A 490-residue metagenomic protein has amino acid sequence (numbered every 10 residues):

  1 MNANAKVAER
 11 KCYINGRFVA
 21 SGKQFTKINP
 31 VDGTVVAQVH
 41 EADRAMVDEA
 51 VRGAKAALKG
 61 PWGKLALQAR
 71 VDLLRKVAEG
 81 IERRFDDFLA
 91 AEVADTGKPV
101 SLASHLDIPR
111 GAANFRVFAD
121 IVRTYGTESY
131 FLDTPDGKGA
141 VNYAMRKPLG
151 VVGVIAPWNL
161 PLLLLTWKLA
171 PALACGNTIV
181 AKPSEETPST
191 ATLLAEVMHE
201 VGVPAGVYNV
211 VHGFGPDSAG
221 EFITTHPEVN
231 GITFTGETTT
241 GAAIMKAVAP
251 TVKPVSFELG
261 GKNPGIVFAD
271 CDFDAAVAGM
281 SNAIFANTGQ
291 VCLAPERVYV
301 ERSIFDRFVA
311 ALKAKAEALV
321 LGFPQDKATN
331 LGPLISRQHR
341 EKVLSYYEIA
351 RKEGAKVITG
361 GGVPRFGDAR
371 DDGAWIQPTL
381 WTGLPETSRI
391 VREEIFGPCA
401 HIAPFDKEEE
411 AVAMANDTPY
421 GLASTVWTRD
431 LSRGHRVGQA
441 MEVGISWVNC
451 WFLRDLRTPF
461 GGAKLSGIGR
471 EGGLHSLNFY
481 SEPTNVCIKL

Functional and structural regions predicted by a protein language model:
M1-A140, I335: N-terminal Rossmann-like NAD(P)+-binding subdomain of aldehyde/semialdehyde dehydrogenases
V7, G231, T239-P385, V448: ALDH superfamily catalytic-core signature
P30-V31, R44-V47, L67, F85 (+4 more regions): Residues at or immediately preceding the N-termini of alpha-helices
D32-Q38, V229, I266, V320 (+3 more regions): Conserved C-terminal structural/oligomerization subdomain of aldehyde/semialdehyde dehydrogenase
G33, R70, E92, G176 (+8 more regions): Residue-level signal for inorganic ion chemistry
V35-A42, K59-G63, G153-V154, G265-F268 (+5 more regions): Short, well-ordered beta-strand elements within core beta-sheets of diverse protein domains
L58, W62, A78-F85, L89 (+18 more regions): Structural signal for hydrophobic packing residues in well-ordered secondary-structure cores of soluble enzyme domains
T127-A275, F405: Rossmann-like NAD(P) dinucleotide-binding subdomain of oxidoreductase/dehydrogenase enzymes
